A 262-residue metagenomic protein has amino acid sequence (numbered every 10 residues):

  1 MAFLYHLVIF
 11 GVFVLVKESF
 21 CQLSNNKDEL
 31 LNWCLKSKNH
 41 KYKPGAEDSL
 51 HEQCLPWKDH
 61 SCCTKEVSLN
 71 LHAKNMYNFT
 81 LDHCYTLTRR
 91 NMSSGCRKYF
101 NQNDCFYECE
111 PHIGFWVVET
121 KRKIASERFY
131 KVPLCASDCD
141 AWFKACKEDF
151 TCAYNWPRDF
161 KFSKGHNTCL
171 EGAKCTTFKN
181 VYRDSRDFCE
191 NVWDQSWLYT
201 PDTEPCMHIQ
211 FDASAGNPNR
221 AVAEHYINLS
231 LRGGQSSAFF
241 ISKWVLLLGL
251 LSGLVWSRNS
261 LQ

Functional and structural regions predicted by a protein language model:
A2-K36, G234, S252-Q262: N-terminal signal peptide
K17-M92: Extracellular secretory-pathway ectodomains and N-terminal mature segments of eukaryotic proteins
S19, N32, E52, H60-S61 (+12 more regions): Extracellular secreted precursors and ectodomains with disulfide-bonded cysteine-rich loops/domains
R97, N101, F106-R122, K147-N155: Short, solvent-exposed secondary-structure capping/transition elements
V118-K147: Short secondary-structure subsegments characteristic of cysteine-rich extracellular domains
K121-S126, N155-S163, P205-M207: Short amphipathic alpha-helical segments embedded in low-complexity Lys/Glu-rich regions
K147-R183, F188-V192: Extended amphipathic alpha-helical segments with heptad-repeat/coiled-coil character used for oligomerization, fusion
M207-V245: C-terminal GPI-anchoring signal of eukaryotic secretory precursors
